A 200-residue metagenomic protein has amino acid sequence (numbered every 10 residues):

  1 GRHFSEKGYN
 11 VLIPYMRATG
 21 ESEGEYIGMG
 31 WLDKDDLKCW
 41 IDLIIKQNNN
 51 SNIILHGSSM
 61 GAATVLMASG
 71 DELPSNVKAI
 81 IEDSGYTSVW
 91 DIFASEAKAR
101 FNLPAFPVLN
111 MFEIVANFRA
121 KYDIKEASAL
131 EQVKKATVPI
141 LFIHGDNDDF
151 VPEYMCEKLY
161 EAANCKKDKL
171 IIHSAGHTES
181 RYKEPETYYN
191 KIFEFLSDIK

Functional and structural regions predicted by a protein language model:
G1-E23: Conserved alpha/beta-hydrolase
I27-N48: Alpha/beta-hydrolase active-site loop
Q47-S59: Alpha/beta-hydrolase fold nucleophile elbow
M67-D123: Hydrolase active-site cap/lid region
A129, V138, P152-E161: Short alpha-helix in the alpha/beta-hydrolase fold that links the catalytic acid
K135-T137, F142-H144, D148: Short beta-strand/loop motif that positions the catalytic acidic residue of the alpha/beta-hydrolase fold
Y160-T178, P185: Catalytic histidine neighborhood in serine/cysteine hydrolases with alpha/beta-hydrolase-type architecture
K183-K200: Catalytic active-site module of serine/aspartate enzymes centered on a nucleophile-bearing elbow/loop
